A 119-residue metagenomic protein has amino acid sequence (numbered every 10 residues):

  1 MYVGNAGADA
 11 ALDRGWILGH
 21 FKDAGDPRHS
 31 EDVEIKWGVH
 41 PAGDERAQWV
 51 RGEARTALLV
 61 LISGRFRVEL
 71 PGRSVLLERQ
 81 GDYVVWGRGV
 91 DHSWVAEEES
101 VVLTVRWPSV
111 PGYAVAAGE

Functional and structural regions predicted by a protein language model:
M1-A42, R46-W49, G118-E119: A short, N-terminal "cap"/entry segment at the start of jelly-roll beta-barrel domains of the cupin/DSBH fold
M1-V3, L12-G15, V95-E119: Double-stranded beta-helix
P27-H29, R46-E53, L70, L76-L77 (+1 more regions): Short histidine-centered beta-strand/loop micro-motifs that create catalytic or ligand/metal-coordination sites
H40, R51-V68: Short, conserved beta-strand element in jelly-roll/cupin
R65, D91, E99-V101: Structural motif
G72-G89: Short acidic-glycine-tyrosine-enriched beta hairpin
